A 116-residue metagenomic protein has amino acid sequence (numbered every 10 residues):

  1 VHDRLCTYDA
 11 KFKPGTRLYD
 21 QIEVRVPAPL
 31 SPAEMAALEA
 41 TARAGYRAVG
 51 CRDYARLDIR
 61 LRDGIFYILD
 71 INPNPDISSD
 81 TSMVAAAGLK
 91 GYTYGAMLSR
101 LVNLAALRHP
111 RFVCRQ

Functional and structural regions predicted by a protein language model:
V1-D20: Mobile, glycine-enriched helix-loop/loop "lid" segments at the mouths of ligand-binding/catalytic clefts that gate
L5, I77-S82: Cytochrome P450 core scaffold surrounding the K-helix E-X-X-R motif and the conserved "meander" helix-loop region
T16-R62, A105, V113-Q116: A long amphipathic alpha-helix within ATP-dependent nucleotide-binding catalytic cores
Y46-S79, A87: Conserved metal-phosphate-binding beta-hairpin within the catalytic cores of diverse ATP-dependent phosphoryl-transfer
M83-A96: Catalytic phosphate/nucleotide-handling subdomain of diverse soluble enzymes
R100-R108: C-terminal alpha-helix
